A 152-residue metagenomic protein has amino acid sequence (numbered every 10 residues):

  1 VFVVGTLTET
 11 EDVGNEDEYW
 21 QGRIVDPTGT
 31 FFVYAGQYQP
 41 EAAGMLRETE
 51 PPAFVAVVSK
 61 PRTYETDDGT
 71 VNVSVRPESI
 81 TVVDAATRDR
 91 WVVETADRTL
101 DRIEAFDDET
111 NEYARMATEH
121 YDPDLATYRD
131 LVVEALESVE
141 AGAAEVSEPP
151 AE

Functional and structural regions predicted by a protein language model:
V1-E16: Structural detector for short beta-strands of small beta-barrel domains
V1-V3, A53-A56: Short coil-to-beta-strand transition motifs
F2, I24-G29, G44-E50: A generic short-segment signal for beta-strand/edge and adjacent turn/coil regions
T6, K60-P61: Short, surface-exposed secondary-structure boundary micro-motifs
T8-E11, V33-Y34, E50: Intrinsically disordered, low-complexity segments enriched in polar/charged residues with Gly/Pro, especially when
V13-Q39: OB-fold (S1/OB) nucleic-acid-binding surfaces
P40-F54, K60, D67-E152: Extended, charge-rich, solvent-exposed interface segments
